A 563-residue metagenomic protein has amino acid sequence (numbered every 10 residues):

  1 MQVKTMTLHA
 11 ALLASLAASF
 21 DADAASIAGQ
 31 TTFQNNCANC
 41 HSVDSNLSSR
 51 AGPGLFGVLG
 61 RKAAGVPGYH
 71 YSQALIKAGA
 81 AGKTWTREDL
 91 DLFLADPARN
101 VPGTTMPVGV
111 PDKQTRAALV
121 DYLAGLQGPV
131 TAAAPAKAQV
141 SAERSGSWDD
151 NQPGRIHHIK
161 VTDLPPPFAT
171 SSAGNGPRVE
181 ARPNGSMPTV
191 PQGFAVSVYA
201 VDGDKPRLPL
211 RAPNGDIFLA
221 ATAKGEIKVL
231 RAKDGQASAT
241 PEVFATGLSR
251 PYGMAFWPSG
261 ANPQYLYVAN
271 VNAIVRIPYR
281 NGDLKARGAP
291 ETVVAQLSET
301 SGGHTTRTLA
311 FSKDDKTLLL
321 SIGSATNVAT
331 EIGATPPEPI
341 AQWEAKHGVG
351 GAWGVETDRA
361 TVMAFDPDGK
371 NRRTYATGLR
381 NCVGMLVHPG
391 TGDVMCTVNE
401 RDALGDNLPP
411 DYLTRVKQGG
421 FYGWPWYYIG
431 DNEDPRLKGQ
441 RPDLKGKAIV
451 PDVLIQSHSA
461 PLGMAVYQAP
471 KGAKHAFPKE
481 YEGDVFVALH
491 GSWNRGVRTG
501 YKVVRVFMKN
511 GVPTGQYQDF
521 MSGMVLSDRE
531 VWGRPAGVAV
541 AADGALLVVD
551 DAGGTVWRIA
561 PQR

Functional and structural regions predicted by a protein language model:
A25-N46, L55-F56, L119, A200: Sequence/structural segment immediately N-terminal to covalent heme-attachment motifs in c-type and related
Q30, S42-R87, T105-P107, V243: Gly/Gly-Pro-rich "capping" loops immediately C-terminal to redox-active cysteine motifs in periplasmic/lumenal
T84-A134, L546, A552, P561: C-terminal capping alpha-helices of c-type cytochrome domains
K137-Q192, P263, S324-R373, T377-M521 (+3 more regions): Beta-propeller domain segments
V198-G203, V243-S249, V293-S301, T374-G378 (+3 more regions): Surface loop/turn motifs at the tips and blade-to-blade linkers of beta-strand repeat domains
P209, M254, L309, C382-M385 (+2 more regions): Hydrophobic core register within WD40 beta-propeller blades
D216-A220, P263-Y267, T317-S321, D393-T397 (+2 more regions): Conserved beta-propeller blade signature
P241, R250-P251, A255-W257, Q264 (+4 more regions): Asp-box/WD-like beta-propeller blade repeats and closely related beta-sheet repeat scaffolds
